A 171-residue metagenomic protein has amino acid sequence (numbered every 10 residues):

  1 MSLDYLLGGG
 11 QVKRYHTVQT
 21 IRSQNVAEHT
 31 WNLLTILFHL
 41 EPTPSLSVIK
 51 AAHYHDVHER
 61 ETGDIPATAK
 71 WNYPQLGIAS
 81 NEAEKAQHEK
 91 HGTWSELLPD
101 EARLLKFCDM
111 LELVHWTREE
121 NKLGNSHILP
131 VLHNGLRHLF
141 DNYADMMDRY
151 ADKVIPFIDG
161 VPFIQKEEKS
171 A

Functional and structural regions predicted by a protein language model:
M1-A171: Alpha-helical, largely C-terminal catalytic domains that coordinate divalent metal ions via clustered Asp/Glu/His
